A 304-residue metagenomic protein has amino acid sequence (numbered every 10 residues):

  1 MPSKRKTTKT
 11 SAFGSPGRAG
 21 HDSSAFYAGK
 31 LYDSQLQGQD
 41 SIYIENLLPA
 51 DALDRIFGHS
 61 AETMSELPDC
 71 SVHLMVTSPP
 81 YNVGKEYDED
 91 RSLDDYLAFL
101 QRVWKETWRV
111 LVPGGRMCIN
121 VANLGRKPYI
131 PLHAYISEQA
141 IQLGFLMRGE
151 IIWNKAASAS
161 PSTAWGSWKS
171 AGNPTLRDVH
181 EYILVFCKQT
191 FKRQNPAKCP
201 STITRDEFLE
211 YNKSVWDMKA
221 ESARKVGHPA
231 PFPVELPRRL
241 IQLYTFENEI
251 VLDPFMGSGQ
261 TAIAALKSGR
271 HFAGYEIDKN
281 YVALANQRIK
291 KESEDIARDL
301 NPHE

Functional and structural regions predicted by a protein language model:
M1-L284: Core catalytic lobe of class I
N280-E304: Cysteine-dependent PTP/DSP-like catalytic domain, specifically the C-terminal lobe
